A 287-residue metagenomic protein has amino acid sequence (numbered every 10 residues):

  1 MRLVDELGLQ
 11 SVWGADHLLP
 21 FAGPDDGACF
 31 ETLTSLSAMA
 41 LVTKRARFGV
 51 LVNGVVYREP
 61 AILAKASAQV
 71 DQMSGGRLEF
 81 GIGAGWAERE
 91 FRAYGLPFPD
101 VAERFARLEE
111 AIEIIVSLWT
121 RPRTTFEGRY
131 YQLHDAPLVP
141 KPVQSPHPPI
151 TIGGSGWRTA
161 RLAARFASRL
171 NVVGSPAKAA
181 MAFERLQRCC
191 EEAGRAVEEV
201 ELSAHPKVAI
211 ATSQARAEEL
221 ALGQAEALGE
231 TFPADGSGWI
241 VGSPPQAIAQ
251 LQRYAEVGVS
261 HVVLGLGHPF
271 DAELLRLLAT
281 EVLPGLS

Functional and structural regions predicted by a protein language model:
M1-S287: Active-site-adjacent structural elements that line small-molecule/cofactor binding pockets in enzymes
